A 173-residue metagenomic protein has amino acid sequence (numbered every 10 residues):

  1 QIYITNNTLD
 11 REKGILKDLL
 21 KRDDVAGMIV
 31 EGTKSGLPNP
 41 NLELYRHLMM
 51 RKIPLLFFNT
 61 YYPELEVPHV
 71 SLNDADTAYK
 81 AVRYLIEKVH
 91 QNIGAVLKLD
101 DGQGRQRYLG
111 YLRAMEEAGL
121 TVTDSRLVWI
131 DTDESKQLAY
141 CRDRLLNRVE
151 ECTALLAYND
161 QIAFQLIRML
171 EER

Functional and structural regions predicted by a protein language model:
I2, N7, K13-G27, N39-R173: Bacterial carbohydrate/catabolite-sensing allosteric modules
V30-E31: Core AdoMet radical
S35-G36: Active-site core of PLP-dependent enzymes with the aminotransferase class I/II
